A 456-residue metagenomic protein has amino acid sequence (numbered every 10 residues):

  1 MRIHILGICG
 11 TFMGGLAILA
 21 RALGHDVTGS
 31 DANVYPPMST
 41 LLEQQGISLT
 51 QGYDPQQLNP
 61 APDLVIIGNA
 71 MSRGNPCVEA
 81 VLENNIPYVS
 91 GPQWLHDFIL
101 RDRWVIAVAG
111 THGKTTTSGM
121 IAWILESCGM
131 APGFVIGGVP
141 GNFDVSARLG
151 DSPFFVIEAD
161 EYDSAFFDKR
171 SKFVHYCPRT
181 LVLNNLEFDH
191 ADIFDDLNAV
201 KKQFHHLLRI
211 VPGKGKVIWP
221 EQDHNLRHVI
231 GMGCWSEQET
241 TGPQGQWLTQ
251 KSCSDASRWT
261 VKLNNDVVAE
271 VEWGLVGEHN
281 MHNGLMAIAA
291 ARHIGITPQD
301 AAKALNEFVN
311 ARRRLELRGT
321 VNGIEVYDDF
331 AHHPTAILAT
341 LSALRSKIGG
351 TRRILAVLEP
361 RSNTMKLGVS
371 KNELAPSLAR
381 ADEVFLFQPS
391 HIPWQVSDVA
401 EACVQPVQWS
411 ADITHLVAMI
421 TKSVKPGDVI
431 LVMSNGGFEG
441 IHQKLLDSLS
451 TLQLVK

Functional and structural regions predicted by a protein language model:
M1-M38, E43-L49, P60-A61, V65 (+6 more regions): ATP-dependent carboxylate-amine ligase
I8-C9, S30-D31, G52-Y53, G68-A70 (+18 more regions): Fold-independent oxyanion-binding glycine-rich loops and adjacent beta-strand/coil segments at enzyme active sites
L19-L23, E43, Q56-P60, N69 (+2 more regions): Phosphate-binding loop of NTP-binding sites
T50-Y53, G91-H96, F134-G138, G233-S254 (+4 more regions): Beta-strand->loop->alpha-helix junctions that form or flank phosphate-binding loops in nucleotide-handling enzymes
G74, V78, R179, L226 (+5 more regions): A general structural signal for well-ordered alpha-helical segments in protein cores
A147, W259-V261, E316-V321: Short acidic-hydrophobic surface loop/beta-edge motif
S152, S257-W259, R313: Change "...and in nucleic-acid phosphodiester-cleaving endonucleases..." to "...and in nucleic-acid processing enzymes
K251-A269: Acidic-glycine-rich active-site phosphate/pyrophosphate-binding loop
